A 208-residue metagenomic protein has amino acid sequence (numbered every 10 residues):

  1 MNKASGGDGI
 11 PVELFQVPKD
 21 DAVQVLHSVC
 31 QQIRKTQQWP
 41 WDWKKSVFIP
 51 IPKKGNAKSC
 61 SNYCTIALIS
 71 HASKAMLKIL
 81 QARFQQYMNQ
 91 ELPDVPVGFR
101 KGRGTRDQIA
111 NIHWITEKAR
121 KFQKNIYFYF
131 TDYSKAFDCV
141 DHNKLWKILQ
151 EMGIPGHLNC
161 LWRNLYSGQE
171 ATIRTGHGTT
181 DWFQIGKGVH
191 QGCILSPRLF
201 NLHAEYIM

Functional and structural regions predicted by a protein language model:
M1-I207: Conserved pre-catalytic core of RNA-dependent polymerases
